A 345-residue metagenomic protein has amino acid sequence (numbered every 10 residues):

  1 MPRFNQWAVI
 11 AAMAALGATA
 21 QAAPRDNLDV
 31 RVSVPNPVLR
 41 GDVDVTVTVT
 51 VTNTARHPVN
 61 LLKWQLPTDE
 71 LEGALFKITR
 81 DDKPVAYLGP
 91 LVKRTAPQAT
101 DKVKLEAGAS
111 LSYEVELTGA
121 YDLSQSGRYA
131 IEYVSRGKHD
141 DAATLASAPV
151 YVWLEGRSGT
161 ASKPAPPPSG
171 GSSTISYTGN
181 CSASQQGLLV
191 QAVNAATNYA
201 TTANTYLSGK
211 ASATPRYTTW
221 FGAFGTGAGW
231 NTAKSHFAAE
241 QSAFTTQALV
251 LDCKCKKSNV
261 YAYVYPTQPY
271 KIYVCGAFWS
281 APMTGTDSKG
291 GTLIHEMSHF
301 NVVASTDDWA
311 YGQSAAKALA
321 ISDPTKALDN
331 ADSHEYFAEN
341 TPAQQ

Functional and structural regions predicted by a protein language model:
M1-V9: Bacterial N-terminal signal peptides that target proteins for export
A11-Q21: Hydrophobic h-region of N-terminal signal peptides that target proteins for export in Gram-negative bacteria
Q21-D29: Proline/serine/threonine-rich low-complexity linkers at boundaries of modular beta-sandwich domains
R25, N36-R40, V47-T48, L66-T95 (+5 more regions): Predominantly extracellular/secreted Zn2+-dependent metalloproteases
V49-P58: Asparagine-centered strand-capping/turn motif at beta-strand->loop junctions
